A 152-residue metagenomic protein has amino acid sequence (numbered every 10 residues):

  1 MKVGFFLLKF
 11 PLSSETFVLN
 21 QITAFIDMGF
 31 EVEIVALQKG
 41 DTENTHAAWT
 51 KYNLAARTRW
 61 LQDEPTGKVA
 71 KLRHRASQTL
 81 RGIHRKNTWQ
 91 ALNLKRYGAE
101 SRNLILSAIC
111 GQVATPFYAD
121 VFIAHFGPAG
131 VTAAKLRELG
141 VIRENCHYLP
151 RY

Functional and structural regions predicted by a protein language model:
M1-P65, G111-A119: N-terminal subdomain of nucleotide-sugar transferases
G4, G130-Y152: Extended hydrophobic/aromatic segments used for targeting, binding, or gating
K9-P11, G98-R102, P150-Y152: Short, flexible loop segments at the rims of nucleotide/cofactor-binding pockets, characterized by
G40-I105: A conserved catalytic-core segment of Leloir-type glycosyltransferases
A108-Y118, L139, Y152: Membrane-proximal helix-turn-helix segments that form the acceptor-binding/catalytic region of lipid-linked
D120-V121, N145: Structural motif
A124-A129: Short His-centered aromatic/hydrophobic patch
